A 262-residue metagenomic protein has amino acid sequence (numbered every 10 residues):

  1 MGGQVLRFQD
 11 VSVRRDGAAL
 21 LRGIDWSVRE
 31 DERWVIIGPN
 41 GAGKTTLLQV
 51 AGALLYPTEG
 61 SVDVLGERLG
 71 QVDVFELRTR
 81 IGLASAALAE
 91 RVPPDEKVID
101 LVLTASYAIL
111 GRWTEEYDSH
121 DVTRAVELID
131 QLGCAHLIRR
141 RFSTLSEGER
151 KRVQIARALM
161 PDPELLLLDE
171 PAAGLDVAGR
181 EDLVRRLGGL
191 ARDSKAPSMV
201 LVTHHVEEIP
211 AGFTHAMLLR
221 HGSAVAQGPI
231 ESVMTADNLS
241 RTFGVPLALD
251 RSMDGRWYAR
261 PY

Functional and structural regions predicted by a protein language model:
G52: Helix-to-loop junction immediately C-terminal to a conserved catalytic motif
G60-G70: Conserved ABC transporter NBD signature motif
L103, D118-L137: Conserved ABC ATPase "signature" region
E116, R141-L145, E149: Conserved ABC ATPase signature
D162: Conserved catalytic motifs of ABC-family nucleotide-binding domains
L166-E170: Catalytic Walker B motif of ABC-type/P-loop ATPase nucleotide-binding domains
A216-P229: H-loop (His-switch) and adjacent beta-strand-loop-beta switch element of ABC-type ATPase nucleotide-binding domains
